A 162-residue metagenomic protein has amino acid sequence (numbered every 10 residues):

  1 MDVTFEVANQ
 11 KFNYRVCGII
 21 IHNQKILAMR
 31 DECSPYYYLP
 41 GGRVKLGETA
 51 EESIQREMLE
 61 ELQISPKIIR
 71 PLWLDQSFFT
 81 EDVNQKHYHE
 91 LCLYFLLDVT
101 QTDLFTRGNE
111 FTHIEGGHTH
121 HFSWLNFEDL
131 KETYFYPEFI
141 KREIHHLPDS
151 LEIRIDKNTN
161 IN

Functional and structural regions predicted by a protein language model:
M1-C17: Acidic, metal-coordinating catalytic segment for phosphate/diphosphate chemistry, firing primarily on the Nudix
A8-F12, Q85-L91, I114-T119: A generic structural micro-feature
I20, L96-D98, S123-N126: Short, well-ordered beta-strand micro-motif
H22-E60: Conserved Nudix-box catalytic region and its N-terminal flanking loop in Nudix hydrolases and closely related
Q24-I26, S34, K45, L74-F79 (+1 more regions): Short, charged/polar surface micro-motifs in flexible loops or helix N-caps
P35-Y37, D103-T106, E110-N162: Nudix hydrolase/Nudix homology domain
S65-L74: A short coil-to-beta-strand element that immediately follows conserved catalytic motifs
F79-R107, E143: Active-site-adjacent beta-strand/loop module that shapes the phosphate/pyrophosphate-binding cleft
